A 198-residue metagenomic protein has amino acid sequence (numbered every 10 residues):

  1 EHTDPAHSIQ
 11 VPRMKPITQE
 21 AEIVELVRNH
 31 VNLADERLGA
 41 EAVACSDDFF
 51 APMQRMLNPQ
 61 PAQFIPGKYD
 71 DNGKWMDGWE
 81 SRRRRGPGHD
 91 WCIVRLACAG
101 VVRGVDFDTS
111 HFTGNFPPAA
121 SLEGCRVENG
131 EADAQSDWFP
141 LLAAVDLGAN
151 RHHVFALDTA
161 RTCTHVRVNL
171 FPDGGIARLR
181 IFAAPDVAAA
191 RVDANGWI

Functional and structural regions predicted by a protein language model:
H2-W91, V101, H111-I198: Trp- and acidic/polar-enriched beta-sheet ligand-binding modules for extracellular glycan and matrix recognition
L96-C98: A short glycine/threonine-centered beta-strand motif
